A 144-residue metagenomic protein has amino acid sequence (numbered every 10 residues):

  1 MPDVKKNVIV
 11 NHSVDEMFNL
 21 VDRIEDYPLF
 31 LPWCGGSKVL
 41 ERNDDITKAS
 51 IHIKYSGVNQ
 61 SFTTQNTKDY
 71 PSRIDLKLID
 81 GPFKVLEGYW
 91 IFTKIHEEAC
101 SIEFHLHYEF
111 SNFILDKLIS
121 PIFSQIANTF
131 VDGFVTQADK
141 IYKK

Functional and structural regions predicted by a protein language model:
M1-D45, K144: Hydrophobic ligand-binding cavity/cleft-lining segments
P2, I51, Q60-T64, S72 (+4 more regions): One face of beta-strands
K6-V8, S37-K38, F62-T67, E87-K94: Hydrophobic/aromatic beta-strand elements that line small-molecule binding cavities or substrate pockets in beta-rich
V10-V14, I53-G57, K68-Y70, P82 (+2 more regions): Beta-strand elements of well-folded, non-transmembrane domains
V14, E41-D45, T67-S72, I91-S101: A short, structured loop/turn motif at beta-sheet edges
K38-I79, G133, Q137: Glycine-rich portal/gate segments that line the openings of hydrophobic small-molecule binding cavities
L78-T129: Beta-strand/loop substructures that line and gate deep hydrophobic ligand-binding cavities in soluble
T136-K144: Short, highly charged C-terminal tails/helix-capping segments
